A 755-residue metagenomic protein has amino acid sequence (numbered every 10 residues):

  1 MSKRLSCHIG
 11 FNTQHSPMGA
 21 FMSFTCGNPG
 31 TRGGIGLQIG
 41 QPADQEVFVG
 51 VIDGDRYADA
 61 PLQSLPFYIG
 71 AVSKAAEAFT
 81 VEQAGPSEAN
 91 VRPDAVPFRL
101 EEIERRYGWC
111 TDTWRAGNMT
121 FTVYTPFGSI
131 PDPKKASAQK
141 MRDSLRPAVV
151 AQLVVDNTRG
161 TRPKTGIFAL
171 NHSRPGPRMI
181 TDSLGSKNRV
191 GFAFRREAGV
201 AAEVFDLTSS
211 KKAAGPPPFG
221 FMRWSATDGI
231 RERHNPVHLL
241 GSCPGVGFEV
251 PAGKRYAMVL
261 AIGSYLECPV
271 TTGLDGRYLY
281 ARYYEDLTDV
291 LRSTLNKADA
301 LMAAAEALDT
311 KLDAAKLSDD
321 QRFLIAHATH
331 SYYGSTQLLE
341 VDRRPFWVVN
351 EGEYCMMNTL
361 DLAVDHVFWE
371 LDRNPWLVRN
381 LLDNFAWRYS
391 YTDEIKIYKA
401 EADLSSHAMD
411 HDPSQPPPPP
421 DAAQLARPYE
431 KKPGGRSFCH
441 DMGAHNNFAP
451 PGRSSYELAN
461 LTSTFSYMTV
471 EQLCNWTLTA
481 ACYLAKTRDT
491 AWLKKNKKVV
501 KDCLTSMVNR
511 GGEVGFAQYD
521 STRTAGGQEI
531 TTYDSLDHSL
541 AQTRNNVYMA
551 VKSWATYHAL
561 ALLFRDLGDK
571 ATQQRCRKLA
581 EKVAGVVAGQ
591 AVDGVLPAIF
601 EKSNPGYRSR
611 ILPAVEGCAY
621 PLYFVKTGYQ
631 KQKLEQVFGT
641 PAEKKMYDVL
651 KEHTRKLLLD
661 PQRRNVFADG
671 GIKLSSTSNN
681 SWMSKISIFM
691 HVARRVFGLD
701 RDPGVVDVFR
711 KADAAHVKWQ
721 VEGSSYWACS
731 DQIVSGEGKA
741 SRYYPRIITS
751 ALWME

Functional and structural regions predicted by a protein language model:
M1-P93, L100: Beta-strand-rich N-terminal accessory domains
S2-S16, F121-A148, Q152-L360, P375-N380 (+1 more regions): Acidic/polar, glycine-enriched structural segments that form the non-catalytic walls/loops of the carbohydrate-binding
Y124-P126, D228-H238, H330-V348, E353-M356 (+4 more regions): Active-site-adjacent bridging/hinge elements
V155, T310-A315, V364-W376, T464 (+5 more regions): Well-ordered alpha-helical scaffold segments within catalytic/enzyme domains
N157, Y256, Y280-A298, C355-F516 (+1 more regions): Aromatic-rich carbohydrate-recognition surfaces in CAZymes
R322-Y333, P375-Y389, K432-P433, C474-L484 (+6 more regions): Hydrophobic core segments within long, regular secondary-structure runs in both alpha- and beta-rich folds
I325, L339-V341, N350, N358-V364 (+6 more regions): Catalytic cores of carbohydrate-active enzymes
I672-E755: Extended, compositionally biased alpha-helical segments that mediate assembly or anchoring
